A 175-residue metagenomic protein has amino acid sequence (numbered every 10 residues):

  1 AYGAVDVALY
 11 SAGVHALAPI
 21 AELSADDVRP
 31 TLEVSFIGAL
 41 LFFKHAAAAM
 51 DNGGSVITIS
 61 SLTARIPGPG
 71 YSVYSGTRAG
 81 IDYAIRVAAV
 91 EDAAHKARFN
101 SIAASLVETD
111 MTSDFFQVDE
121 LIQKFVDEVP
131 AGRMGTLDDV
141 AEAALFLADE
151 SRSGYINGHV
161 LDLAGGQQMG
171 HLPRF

Functional and structural regions predicted by a protein language model:
P19-I20, D27-L32, F125: Substrate-binding pocket helix/loop in short-chain dehydrogenase/reductase
L23, P67-S75, V87, R174: Active-site loop-to-helix junction immediately N-terminal to the catalytic Tyr of the SDR YXXXK motif in Rossmann-fold
F43, T77, I85: Active-site helix of classical SDR
A48, V90-E91: Alpha-helical segment proximal to the catalytic Tyr-Lys
S61: Residue(s) in the substrate-gating loop at a strand-loop-helix junction that position the organic substrate next
A93, R98, Y155-N157: Short, small/polar-rich loop/turn modules that mediate ligand/substrate recognition or access, typified
R152, N157-F175: Short C-terminal tail/terminal secondary-structure segment of NAD(P)H-dependent dehydrogenase/reductase domains
